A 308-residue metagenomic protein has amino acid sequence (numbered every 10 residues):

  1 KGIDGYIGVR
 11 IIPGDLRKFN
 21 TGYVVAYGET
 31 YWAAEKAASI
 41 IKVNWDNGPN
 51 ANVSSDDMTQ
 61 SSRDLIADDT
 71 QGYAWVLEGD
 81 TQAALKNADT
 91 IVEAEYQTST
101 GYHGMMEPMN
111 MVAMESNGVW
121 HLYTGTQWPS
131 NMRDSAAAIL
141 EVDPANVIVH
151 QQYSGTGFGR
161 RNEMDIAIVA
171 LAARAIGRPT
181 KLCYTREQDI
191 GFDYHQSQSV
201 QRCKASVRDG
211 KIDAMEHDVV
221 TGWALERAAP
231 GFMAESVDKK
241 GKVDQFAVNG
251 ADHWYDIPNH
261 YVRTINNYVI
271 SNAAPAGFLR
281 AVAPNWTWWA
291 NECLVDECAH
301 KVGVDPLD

Functional and structural regions predicted by a protein language model:
K1-D308: Structural alpha/beta core scaffold segments of enzyme domains
